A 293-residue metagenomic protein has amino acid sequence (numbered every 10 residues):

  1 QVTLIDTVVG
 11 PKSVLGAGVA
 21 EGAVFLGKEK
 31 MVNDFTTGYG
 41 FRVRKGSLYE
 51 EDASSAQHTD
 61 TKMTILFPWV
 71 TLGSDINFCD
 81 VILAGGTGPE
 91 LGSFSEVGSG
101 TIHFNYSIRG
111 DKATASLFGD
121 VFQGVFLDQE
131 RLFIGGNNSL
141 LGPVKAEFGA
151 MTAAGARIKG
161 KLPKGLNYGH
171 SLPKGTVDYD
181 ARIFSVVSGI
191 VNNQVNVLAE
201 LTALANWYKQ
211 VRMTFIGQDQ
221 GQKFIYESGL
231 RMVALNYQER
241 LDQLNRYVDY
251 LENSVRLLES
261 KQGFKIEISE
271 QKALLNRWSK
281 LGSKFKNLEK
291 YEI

Functional and structural regions predicted by a protein language model:
L4-R231: Glycine-rich hexapeptide-repeat left-handed beta-helix
Q238-I293: C-terminal non-catalytic accessory extensions
